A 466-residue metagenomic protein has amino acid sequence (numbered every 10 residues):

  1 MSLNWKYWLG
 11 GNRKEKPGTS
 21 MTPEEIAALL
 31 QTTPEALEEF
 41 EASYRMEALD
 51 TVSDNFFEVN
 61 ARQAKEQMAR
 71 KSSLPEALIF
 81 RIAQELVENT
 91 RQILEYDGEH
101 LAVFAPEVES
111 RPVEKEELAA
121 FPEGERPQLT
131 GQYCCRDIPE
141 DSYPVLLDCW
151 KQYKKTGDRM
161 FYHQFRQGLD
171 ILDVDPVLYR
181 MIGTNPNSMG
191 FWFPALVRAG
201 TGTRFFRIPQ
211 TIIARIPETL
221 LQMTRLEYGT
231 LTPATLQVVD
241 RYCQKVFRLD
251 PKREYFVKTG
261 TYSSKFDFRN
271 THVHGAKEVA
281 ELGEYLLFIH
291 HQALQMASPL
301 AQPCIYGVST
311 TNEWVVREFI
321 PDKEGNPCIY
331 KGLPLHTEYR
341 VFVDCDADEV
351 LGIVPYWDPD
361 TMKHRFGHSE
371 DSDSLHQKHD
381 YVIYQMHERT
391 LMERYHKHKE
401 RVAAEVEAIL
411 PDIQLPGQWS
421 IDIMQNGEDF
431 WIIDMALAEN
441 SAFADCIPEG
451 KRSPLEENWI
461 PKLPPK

Functional and structural regions predicted by a protein language model:
S2-R13, L29-T32, F57, S72: Short, aromatic- and cysteine-enriched interfacial helices/patches that mediate contacts at lipid membranes
P23, K65: Helix-turn-helix DNA-binding elements, focusing on the entry/boundary residues of the two helices that contact DNA
I26, M68: Short alpha-helical "recognition helix" segments of helix-turn-helix
L37-T51: Major-groove DNA-recognition helix of helix-turn-helix-type DNA-binding domains
L49-D54, V59-A61: Acidic, low-complexity, intrinsically disordered interaction modules
F80, E85-T90, D97, A105 (+5 more regions): Active-site nucleotide/adenylate-binding loops and adjacent lid/helix of ATP-dependent enzymes
F342-D346, M424-N426: Short beta-strand micro-motifs enriched in acidic
E393-A404, P411-G417, Q425-K466: C-terminal active-site "lid" helix and adjoining low-complexity regulatory extension at the edge of ATP-using catalytic
